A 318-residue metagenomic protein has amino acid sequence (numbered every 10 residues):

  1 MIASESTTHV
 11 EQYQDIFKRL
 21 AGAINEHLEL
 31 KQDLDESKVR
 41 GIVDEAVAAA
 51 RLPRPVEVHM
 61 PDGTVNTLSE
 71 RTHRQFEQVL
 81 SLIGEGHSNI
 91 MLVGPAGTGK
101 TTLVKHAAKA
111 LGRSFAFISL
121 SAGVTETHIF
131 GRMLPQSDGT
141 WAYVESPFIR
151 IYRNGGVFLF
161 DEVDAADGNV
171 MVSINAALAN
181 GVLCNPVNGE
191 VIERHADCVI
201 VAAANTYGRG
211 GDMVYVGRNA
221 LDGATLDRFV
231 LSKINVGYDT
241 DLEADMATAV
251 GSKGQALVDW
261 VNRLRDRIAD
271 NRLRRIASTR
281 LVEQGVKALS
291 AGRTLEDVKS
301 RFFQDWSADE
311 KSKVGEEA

Functional and structural regions predicted by a protein language model:
M1-A318: C-terminal regulatory/interaction module of P-loop NTP-utilizing enzymes
